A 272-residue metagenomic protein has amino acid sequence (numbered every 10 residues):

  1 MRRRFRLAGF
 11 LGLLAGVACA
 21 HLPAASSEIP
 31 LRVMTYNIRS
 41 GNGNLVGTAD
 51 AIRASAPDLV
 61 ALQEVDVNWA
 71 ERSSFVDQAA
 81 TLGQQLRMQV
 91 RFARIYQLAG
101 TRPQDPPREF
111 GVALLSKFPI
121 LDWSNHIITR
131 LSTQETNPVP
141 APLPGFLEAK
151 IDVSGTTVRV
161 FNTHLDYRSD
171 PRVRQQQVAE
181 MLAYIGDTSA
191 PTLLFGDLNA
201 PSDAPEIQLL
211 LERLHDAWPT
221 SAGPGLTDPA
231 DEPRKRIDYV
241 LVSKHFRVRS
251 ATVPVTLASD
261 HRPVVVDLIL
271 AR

Functional and structural regions predicted by a protein language model:
R2, L7-G9, A18-F110, Q175 (+2 more regions): N-terminal, active-site-proximal structural segment of metallo-dependent hydrolase catalytic domains
P30-S40, S124-H126, E148, T157-Y167: Active-site-proximal beta-strand elements of phosphoester/diester hydrolases
L31, D58-L59, V158, P191-L193 (+2 more regions): Short, Asp-centered acidic motifs that coordinate Mg2+ and/or phosphate in catalytic or ligand-binding sites
R39, D66, I95-Q97, H164-D166 (+2 more regions): Catalytic metal-binding/acid-base residues of hydrolase active sites
V60-Q63, R91-R94, L193-D197, D216-P219: Active-site neighborhood of phospho(di)ester-bond hydrolases with catalytic His/Asp-centered motifs
D66-T157, T252-V255: Structured beta-strand-rich core segments of catalytic domains in phosphoester-bond hydrolases
G155-L193: Active-site beta-loop-alpha substructure in enzyme catalytic cores, prototypically the cysteine-centered nucleophile
P171-R172, A183-T192, L198-R272: Metal-dependent phosphoester-hydrolase catalytic domains
